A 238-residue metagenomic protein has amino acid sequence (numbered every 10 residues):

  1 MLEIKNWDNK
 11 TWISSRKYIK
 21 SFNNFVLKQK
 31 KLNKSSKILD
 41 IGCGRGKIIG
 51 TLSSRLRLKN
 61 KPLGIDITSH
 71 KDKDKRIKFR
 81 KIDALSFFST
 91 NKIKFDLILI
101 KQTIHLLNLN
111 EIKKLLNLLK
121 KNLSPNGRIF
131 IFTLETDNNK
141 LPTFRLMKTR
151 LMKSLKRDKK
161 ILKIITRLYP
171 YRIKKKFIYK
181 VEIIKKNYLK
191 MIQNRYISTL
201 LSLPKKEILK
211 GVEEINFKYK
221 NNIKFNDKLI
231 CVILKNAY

Functional and structural regions predicted by a protein language model:
M1-N33, K47, T51: Conserved class I S-adenosyl-L-methionine
L39, G44-F87: Class I SAM-dependent methyltransferase SAM/SAH-binding core
L99: A conserved beta-strand element that flanks and buttresses the S-adenosyl-L-methionine
Q102-L106: Short catalytic micro-motifs in class I SAM-dependent methyltransferases
K113-P125: A short glycine-rich, Lys/Arg-flanked "PGG" loop and its adjoining helix->strand segment in the class I
F130-K156: Conserved class I S-adenosyl-L-methionine
L155-Y169: Short alpha-helix
I173-Y238: Conserved Class I S-adenosyl-L-methionine
